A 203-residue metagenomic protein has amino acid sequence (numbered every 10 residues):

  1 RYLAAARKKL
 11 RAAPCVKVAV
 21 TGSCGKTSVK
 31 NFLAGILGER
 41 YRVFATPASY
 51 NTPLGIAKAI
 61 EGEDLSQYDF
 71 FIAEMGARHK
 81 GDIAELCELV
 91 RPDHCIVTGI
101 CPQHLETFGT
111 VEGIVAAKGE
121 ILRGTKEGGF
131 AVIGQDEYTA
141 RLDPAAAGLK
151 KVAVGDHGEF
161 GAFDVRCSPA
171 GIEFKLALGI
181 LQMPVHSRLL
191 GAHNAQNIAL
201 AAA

Functional and structural regions predicted by a protein language model:
R1-P14, G35-A116: ATP-dependent carboxylate-amine ligase catalytic core
V18-L37: Glycine-rich phosphate-binding P-loop
A19-T21, E74, T98, G134: Short beta-strand segments
G22, A48, M75, S187-L190: Glycine- and other small-residue-rich loops at beta-strand/loop junctions that grip anionic moieties
C24-S28, A77, A195: Residue-level detector of alpha-helix initiation sites
K30, P53, I83, G171 (+1 more regions): A general structural signal for well-ordered alpha-helical segments in protein cores
V97-A203: Acidic, Mg2+-coordinating active-site environments of NTP-dependent enzymes
